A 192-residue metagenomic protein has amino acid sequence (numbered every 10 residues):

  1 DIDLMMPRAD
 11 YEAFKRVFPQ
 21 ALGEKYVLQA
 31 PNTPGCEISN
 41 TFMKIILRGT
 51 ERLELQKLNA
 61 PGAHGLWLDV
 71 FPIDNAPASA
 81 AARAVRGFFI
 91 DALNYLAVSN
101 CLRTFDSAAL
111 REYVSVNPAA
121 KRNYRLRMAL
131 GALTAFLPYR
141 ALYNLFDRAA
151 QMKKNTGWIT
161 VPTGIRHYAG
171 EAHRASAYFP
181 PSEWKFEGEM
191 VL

Functional and structural regions predicted by a protein language model:
D1-A13, G188: Catalytic metal-binding acidic patch
D3, R86-I90, P138, S176-Y178: Alpha-helical protein-protein interaction elements
E12, F18-A78, V98-L192: Conserved catalytic core of two-metal-ion nucleotidyltransferases
A80-V85: A short secondary-structure junction signal
F88-V98: A contiguous, mid-domain pocket- or channel-lining segment that forms the substrate-recognition surface
